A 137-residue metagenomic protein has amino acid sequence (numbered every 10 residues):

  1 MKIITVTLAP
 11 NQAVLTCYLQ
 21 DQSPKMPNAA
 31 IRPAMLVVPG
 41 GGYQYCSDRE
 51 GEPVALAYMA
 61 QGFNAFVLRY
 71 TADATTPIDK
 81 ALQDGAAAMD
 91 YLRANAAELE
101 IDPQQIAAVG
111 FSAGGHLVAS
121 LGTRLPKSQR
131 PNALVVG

Functional and structural regions predicted by a protein language model:
M1-A30: N-terminal cap/lid segment of alpha/beta-hydrolase-fold proteins
A29, D48-F66: Short amphipathic alpha-helix adjacent to the substrate-entry channel of hydrolases
I31-G40: Short beta-strand element of the alpha/beta-hydrolase
C46-D48, L68-P103: Catalytic nucleophile-loop/oxyanion-hole region of alpha/beta-hydrolase and closely related hydrolase-like folds
E50-P53, K80-L82, G122-R124: Short, glycine/charged-enriched secondary-structure capping and boundary segments
A87-G137: Primarily recognizes the serine-hydrolase "nucleophile elbow" in alpha/beta-hydrolase and SGNH/GDSL folds
